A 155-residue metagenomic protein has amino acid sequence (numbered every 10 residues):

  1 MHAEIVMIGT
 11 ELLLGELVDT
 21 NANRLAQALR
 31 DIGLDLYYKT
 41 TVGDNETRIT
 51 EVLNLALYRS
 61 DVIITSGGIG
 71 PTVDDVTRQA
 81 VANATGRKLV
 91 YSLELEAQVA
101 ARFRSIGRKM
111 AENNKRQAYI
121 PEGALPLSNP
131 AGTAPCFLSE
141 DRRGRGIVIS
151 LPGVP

Functional and structural regions predicted by a protein language model:
M1-K39: Glycine-rich phosphate/diphosphate-binding loop of Rossmann-like nucleotide-binding domains
I8-T10, T65-V73, P152-G153: Glycine-rich beta-strand-to-loop/alpha-helix junction loops that act as flexible
Y38-R48: Short beta->alpha junction loops
Y38-T40, T65, S150: Short catalytic-loop micro-motif centered on adjacent basic/acidic residues
S60: An anion/phosphate-binding loop that grips the pyrophosphate of nucleotide cofactors and donors
V76-P155: Proline/glycine-rich low-complexity loops and linkers
